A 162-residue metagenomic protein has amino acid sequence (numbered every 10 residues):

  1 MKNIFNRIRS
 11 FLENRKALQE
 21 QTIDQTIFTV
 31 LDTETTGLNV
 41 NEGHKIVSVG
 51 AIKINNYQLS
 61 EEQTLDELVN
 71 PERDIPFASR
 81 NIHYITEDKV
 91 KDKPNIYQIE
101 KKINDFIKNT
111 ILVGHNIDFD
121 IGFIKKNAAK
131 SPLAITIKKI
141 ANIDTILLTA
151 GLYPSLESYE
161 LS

Functional and structural regions predicted by a protein language model:
I4-K139, S158-Y159: Conserved non-catalytic scaffold segment of RNase H-like nuclease domains
N142-E160: Short alpha-helix plus adjacent loop in nuclease-associated cores
